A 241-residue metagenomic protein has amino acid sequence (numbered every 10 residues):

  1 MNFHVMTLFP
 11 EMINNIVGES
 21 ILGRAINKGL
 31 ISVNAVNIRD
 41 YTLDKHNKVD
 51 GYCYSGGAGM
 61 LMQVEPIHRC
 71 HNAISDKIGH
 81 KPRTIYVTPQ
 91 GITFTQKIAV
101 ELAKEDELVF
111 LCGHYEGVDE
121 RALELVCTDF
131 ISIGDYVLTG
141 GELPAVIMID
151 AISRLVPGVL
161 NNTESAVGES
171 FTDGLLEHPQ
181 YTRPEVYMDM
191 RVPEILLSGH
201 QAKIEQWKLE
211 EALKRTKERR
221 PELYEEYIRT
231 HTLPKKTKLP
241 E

Functional and structural regions predicted by a protein language model:
M1, P184-E241: SAM-dependent methyltransferases
N2-D40: Glycine-rich, flexible N-terminal cofactor/catalytic loop recognition
H4-M6, N34-V36, I85, L108-V109 (+1 more regions): Hydrophobic/aromatic beta-strand patches that form the interior of the parallel beta-sheet core in alpha/beta enzyme
V49-C70: Short, structured active-site "lid" loops
G57, G113, H200: Conserved RecA-like P-loop NTPase ATPase core
Q63-H114, E120: S-adenosyl-L-methionine/SAH cofactor-binding core of RNA-modifying enzymes
V118, A122-E169: Structured adenosyl-cofactor binding patch, chiefly the S-adenosyl-L-methionine
L143, L155-E194: Internal, active-site/partner-interface "lid" segment
